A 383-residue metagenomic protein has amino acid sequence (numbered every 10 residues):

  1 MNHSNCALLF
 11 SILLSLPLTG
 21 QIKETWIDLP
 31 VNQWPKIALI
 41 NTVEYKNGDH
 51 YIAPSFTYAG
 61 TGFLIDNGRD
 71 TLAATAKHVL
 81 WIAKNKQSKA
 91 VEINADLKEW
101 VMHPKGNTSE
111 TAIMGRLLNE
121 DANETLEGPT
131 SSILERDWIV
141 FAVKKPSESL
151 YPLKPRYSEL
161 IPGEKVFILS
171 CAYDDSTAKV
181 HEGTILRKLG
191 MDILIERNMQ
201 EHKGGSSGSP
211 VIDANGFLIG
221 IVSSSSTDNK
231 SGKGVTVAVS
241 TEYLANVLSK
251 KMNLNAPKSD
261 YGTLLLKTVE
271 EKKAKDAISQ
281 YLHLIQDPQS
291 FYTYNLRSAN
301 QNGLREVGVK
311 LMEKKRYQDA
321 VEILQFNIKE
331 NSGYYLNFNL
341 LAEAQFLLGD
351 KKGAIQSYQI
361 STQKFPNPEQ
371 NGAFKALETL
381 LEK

Functional and structural regions predicted by a protein language model:
Q21-N67, A73-A76, I139: N-terminal activation segment of mature serine protease catalytic domains
E24, A95-E99, V222-S279: C-terminal cap/linker of serine protease catalytic domains
T25-L29, F63-L64, I82-N85, K89-V91 (+2 more regions): Active-site substrate-binding loop(s) of clan PA
P35-S55, K144-Y151, D175-S249: Active-site region of chymotrypsin-like
N67-T125: Catalytic-histidine neighborhood of serine endopeptidases, predominantly the chymotrypsin-like S1/PA family
E306, L340, A373-L377: Canonical tetratricopeptide repeat
